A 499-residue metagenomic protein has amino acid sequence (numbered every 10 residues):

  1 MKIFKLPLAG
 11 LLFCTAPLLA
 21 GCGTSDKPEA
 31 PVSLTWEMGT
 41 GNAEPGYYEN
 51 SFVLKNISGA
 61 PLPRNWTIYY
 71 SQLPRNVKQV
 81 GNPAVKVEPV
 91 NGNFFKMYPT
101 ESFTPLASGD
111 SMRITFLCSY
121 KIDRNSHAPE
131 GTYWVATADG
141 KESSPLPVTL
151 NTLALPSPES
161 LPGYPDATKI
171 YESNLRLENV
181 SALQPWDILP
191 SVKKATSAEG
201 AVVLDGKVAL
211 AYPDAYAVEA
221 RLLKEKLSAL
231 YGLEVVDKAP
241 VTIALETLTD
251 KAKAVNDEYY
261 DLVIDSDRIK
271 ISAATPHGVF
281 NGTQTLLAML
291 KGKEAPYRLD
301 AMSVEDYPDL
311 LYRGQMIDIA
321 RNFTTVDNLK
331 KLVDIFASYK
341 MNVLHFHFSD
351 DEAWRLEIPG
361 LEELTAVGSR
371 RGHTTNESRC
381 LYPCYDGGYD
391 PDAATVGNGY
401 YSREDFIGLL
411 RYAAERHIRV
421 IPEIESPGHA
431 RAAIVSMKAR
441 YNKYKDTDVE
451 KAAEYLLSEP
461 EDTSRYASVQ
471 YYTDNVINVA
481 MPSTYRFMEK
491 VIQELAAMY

Functional and structural regions predicted by a protein language model:
M1-A9: Bacterial N-terminal signal peptides that target proteins for export
A9-P17: Bacterial N-terminal signal peptides
L19-G21: C-terminal motif of bacterial Sec signal peptides marking the signal peptidase cleavage site
G23-D26, A128, W134-P308: Acidic, contiguous N-terminal accessory segments
S33-P61: Short beta-strand elements of extracellular/lumenal beta-sandwich folds
A60-N91, T132: Short acidic, flexible loop segments centered on an aromatic residue
N82-D123: Intrinsically disordered, low-complexity Pro/Gly/Ser/Thr-rich segments with frequent PxxP/GP/PP motifs and embedded
V255-N475, S483, A496-A497: Feature activates predominantly on carbohydrate-active enzymes
